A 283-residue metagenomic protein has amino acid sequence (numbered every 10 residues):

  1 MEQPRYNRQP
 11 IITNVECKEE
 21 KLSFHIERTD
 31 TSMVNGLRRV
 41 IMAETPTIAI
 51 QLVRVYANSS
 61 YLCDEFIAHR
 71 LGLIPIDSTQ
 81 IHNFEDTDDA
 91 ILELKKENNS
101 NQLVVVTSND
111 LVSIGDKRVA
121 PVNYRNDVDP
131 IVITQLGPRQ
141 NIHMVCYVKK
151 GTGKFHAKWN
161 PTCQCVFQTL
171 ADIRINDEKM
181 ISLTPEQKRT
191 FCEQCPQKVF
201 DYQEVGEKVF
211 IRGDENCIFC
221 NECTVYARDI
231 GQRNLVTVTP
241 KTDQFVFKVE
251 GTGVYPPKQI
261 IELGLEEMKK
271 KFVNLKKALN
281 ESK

Functional and structural regions predicted by a protein language model:
M1-K283: Protein-protein interaction/assembly regions in multi-subunit complexes
